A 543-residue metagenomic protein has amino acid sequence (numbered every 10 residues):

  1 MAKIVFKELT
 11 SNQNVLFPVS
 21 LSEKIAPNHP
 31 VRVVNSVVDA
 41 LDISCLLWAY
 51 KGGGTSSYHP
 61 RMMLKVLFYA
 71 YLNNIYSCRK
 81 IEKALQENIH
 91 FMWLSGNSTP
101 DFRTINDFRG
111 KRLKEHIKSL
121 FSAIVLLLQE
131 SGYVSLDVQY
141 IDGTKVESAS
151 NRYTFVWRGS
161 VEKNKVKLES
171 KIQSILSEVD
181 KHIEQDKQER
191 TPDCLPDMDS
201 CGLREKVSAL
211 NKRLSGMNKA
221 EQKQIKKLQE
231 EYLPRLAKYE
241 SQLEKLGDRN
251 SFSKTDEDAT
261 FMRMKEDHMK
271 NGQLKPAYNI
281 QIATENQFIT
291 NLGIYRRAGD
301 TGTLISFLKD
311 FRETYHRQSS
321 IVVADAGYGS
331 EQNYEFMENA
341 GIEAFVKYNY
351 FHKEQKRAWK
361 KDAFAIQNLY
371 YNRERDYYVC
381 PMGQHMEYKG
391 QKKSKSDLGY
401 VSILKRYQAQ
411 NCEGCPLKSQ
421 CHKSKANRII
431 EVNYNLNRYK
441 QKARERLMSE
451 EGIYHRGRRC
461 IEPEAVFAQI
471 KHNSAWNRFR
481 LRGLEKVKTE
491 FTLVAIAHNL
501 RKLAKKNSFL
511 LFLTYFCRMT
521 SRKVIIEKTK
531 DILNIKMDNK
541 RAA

Functional and structural regions predicted by a protein language model:
M1-R32: Hydrophobic alpha-helical membrane-insertion signals
K3, Y50-G54, E451: A ubiquitous short alpha-helical element
K7-E8, L67, N74-E87, S98-A543: Anion-binding and metal-coordination hotspots
V15-V19, S44-G53, M62-Y71, I89 (+1 more regions): Glycine-/proline-rich flexible loop or hinge segments
S20, N28-H29, H59, D256 (+1 more regions): Secondary-structure junction/capping motif
A26-F68, Y434: Basic, short loop/linker segments at the boundary and entry of helix-turn-helix/winged-helix-like folds
A40-C45, N88, M92, N473: A short secondary-structure junction motif
S95: Conserved catalytic-core motifs characterized by acidic clusters
